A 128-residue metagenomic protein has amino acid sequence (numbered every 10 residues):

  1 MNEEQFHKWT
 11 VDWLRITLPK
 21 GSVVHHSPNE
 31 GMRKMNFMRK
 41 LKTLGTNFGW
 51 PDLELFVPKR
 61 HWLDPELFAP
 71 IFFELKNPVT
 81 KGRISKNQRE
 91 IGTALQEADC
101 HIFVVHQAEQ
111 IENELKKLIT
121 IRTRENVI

Functional and structural regions predicted by a protein language model:
M1-I128: Catalytic phosphate/metal-binding cores of nucleic-acid and nucleotide-processing enzymes, i.e., regions that mediate
